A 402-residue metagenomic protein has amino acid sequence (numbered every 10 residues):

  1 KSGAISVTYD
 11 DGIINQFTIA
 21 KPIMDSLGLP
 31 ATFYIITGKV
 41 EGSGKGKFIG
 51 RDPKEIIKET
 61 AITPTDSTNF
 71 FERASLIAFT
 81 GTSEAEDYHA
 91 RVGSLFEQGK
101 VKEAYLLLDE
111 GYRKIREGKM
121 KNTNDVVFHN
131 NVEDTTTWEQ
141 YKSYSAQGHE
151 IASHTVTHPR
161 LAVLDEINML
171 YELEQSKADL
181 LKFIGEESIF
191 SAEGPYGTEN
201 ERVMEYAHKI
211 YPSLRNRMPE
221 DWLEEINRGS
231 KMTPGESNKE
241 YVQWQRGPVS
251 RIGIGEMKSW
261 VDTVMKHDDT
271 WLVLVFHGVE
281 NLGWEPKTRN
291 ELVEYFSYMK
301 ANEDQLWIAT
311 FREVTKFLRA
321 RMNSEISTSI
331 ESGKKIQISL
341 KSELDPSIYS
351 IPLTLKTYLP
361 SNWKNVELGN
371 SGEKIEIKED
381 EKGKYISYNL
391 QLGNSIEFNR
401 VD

Functional and structural regions predicted by a protein language model:
K1-Y9, I13-T18, S43-D66, L170 (+5 more regions): C-terminal active-site subregion of NodB/CE4 polysaccharide deacetylases
G3-I5, D25-M204, P212, R217-K231 (+2 more regions): Metal-dependent polysaccharide deacetylase catalytic core of the NodB/CE4 family, i.e., the active-site-bearing domain
K21-I23: N-terminal carbohydrate-binding/catalytic regions of secreted carbohydrate-active enzymes
I386-Y388: Beta-strand-rich interaction surfaces with strong enrichment in secreted/lumenal proteins
I396-D402: Short, hydrophobic/aromatic-enriched beta-strand segments in well-ordered soluble domains
